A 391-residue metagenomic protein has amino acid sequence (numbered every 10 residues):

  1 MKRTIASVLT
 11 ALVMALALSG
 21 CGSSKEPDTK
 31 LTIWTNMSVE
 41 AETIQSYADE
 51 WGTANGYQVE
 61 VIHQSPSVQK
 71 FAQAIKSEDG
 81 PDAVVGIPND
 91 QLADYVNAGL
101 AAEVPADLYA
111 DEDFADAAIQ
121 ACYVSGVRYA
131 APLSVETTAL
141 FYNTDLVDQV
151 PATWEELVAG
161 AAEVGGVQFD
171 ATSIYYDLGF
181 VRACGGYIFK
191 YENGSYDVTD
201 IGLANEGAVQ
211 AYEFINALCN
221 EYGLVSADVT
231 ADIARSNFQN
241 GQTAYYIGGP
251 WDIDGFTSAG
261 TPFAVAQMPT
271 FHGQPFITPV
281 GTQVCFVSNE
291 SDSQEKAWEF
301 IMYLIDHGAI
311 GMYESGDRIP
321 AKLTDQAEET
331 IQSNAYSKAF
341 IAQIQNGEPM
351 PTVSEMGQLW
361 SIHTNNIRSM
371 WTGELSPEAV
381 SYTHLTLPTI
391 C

Functional and structural regions predicted by a protein language model:
P27-S38, Y57-I62, A83: Short, well-ordered beta-strand elements
D49, A54, G126, N220 (+3 more regions): Extracytoplasmic/periplasmic substrate-recognition and gating elements
E50-F114, Y123, Y129, D145 (+5 more regions): Extracytoplasmic "Venus flytrap"/periplasmic binding protein-like
I87-A139, Q149, W154-A162, A264-A266 (+1 more regions): Hinge/lid segment of periplasmic solute-binding proteins
L92-L100, A117-A152, A171-D197, P279-V287 (+1 more regions): Periplasmic solute-binding protein
A101, W251-D254, Q283-Q358: Mature extracytoplasmic/periplasmic domains
D197-D228: Glycine-centered hinge/linker elements that transmit conformational signals in sensory and ligand-binding systems
T383-T389: Conserved small/polar residues in nucleotide/adenosyl-binding loops
